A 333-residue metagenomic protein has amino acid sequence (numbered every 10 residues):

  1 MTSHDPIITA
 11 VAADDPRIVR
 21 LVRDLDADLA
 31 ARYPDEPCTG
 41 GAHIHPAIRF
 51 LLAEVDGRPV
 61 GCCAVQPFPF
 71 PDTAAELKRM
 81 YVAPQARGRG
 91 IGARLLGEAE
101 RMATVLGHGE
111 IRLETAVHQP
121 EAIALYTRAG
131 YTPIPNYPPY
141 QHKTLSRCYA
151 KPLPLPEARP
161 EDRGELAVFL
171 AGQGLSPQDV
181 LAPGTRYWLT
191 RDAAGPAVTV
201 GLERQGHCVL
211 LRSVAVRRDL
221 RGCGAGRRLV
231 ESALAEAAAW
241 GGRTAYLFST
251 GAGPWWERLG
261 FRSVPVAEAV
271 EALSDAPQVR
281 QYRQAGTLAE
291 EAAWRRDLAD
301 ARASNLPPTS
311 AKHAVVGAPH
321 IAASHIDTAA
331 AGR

Functional and structural regions predicted by a protein language model:
T2-S3, I7-D14, G109-R112, A116-G130 (+2 more regions): C-terminal "cap" of GNAT-fold acetyltransferases
D5-K78, A83-P84, L96-E98, M102 (+4 more regions): Acetyl-CoA-dependent GNAT
D14, H118, H207, G251-A252: A generic "binding-loop/recognition-motif" signal
V82, G88-R101, R128, G222-A235 (+1 more regions): Conserved acetyl-CoA-binding loop-helix of GNAT-fold acetyltransferases
A103-E114, A237-G251: Conserved GNAT acetyl-CoA-binding A-motif
L106, R128-A129, W240, L259: Structural motif
V180-A182, P254-L259: Short loop/helix-cap segments at secondary-structure boundaries that form the rim of catalytic
